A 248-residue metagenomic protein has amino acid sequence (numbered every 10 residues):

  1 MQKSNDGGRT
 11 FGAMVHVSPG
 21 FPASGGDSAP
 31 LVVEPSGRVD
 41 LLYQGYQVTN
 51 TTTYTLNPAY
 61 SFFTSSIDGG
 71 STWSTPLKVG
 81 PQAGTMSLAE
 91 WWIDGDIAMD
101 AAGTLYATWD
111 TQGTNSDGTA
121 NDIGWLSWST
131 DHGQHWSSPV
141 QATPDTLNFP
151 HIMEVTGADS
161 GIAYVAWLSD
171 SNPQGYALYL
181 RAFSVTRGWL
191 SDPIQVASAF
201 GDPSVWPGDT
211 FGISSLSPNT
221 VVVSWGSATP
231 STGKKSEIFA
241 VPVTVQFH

Functional and structural regions predicted by a protein language model:
M1-H248: Extracellular, repeat-based ectodomains that mediate carbohydrate processing or recognition
